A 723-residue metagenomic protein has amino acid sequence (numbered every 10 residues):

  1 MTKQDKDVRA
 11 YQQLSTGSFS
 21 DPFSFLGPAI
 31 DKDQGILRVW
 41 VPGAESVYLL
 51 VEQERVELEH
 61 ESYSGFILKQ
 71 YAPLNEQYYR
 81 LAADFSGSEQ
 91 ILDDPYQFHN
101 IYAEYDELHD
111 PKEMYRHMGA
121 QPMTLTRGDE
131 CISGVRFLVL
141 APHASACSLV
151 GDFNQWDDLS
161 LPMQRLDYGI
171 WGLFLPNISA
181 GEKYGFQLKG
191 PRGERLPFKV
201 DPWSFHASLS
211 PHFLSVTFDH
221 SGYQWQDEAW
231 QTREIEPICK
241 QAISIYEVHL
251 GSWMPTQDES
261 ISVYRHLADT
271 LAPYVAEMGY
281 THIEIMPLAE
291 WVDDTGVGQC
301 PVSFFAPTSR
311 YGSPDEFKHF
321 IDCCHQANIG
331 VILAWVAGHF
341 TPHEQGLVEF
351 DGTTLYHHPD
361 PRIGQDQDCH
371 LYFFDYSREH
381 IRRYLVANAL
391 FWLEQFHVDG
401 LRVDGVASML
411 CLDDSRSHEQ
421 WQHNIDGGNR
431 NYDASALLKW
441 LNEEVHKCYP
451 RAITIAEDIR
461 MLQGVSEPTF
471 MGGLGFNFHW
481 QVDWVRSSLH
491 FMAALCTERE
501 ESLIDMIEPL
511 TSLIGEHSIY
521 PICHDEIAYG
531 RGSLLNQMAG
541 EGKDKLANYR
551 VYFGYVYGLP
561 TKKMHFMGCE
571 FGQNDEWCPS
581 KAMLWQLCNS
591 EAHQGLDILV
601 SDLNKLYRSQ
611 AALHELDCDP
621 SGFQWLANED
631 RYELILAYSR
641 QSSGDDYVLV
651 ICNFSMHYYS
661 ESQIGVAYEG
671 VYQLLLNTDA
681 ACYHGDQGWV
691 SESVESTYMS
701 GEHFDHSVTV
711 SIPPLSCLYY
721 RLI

Functional and structural regions predicted by a protein language model:
M1-Q241, Y264-G279, K543-L546, Y557-H565 (+1 more regions): Carbohydrate-interacting/catalytic domains
V47, C147, I283-I285, L401-V403 (+1 more regions): Hydrophobic residues within beta-strands of alpha/beta enzymes
E59, D293-G298, P342-E349, S466-E467 (+2 more regions): Short glycine-biased active-site loop of nucleotidyltransferases that positions the nucleotide triphosphate and helps
A141-H143, F153, D167, N177 (+9 more regions): Short, flexible loop/turn elements at secondary-structure junctions
S204-S208, E228-K240, H249-R430, V694: Substrate-binding/active-site clefts of carbohydrate-active enzymes
A272, I321, A389-L393, N442 (+5 more regions): Non-transmembrane alpha-helical segments in soluble domains of secreted/periplasmic/extracellular proteins
H397-D399, D414-A582, L587, R608-I664 (+2 more regions): Conserved alpha/beta catalytic core and glycan-binding cleft of carbohydrate-active enzymes
